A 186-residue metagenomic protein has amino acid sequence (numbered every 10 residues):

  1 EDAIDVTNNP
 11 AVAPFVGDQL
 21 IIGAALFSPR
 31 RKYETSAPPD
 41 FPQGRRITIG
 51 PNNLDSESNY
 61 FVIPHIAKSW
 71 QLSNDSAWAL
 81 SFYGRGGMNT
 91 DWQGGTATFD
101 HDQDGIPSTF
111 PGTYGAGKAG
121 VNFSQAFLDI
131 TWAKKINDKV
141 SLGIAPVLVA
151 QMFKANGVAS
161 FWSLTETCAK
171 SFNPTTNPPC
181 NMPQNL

Functional and structural regions predicted by a protein language model:
E1, P42, Y60-L186: Outer-membrane beta-barrel porins/channels
E1-G84: N-terminal, post-signal peptide beta-strand-biased segments of exported outer-membrane/organellar beta-barrel and other
